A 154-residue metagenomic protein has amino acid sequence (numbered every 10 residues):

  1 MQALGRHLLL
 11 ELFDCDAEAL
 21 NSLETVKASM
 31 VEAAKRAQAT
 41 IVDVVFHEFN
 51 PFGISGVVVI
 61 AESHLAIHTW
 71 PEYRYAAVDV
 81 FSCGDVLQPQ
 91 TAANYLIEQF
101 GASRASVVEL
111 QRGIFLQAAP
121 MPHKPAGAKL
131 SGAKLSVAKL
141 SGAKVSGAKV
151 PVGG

Functional and structural regions predicted by a protein language model:
M1-G154: Polybasic/polar functional segments that serve as interface/processing modules
